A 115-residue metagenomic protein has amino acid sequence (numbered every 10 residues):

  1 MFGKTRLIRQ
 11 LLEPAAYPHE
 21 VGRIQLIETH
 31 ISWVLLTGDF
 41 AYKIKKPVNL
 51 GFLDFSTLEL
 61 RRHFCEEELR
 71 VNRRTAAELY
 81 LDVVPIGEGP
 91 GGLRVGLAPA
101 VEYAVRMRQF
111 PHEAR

Functional and structural regions predicted by a protein language model:
K4-R115: Conserved ATP-binding subdomain of kinase catalytic cores across diverse folds
